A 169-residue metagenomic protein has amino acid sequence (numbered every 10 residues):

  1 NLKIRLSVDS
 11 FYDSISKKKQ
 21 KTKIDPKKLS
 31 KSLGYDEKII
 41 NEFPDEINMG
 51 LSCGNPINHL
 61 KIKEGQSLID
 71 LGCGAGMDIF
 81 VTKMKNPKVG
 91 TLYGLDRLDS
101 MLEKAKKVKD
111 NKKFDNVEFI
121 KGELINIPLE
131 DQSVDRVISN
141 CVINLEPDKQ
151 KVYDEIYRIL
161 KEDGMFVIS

Functional and structural regions predicted by a protein language model:
N1-S30: N-terminal auxiliary segments of SAM/dcSAM-dependent transferases
K28-S67, V81, K85: Conserved alpha-helix/loop element of class I SAM-dependent methyltransferases that forms part of the SAM/SAH-binding
E64-N126: Class I SAM-dependent methyltransferase SAM/SAH-binding core
T82, C141, I156: Class I S-adenosylmethionine-dependent transferase superfamily signal
N86-P87, L145-P147, L160-E162: Helix-to-beta-strand junctions that scaffold the AdoMet/dcAdoMet cofactor pocket in Class I SAM-dependent enzymes
I125-R136: A short acidic, Gly/Pro-enriched loop at the edge of an enzyme's catalytic core that lines a small-molecule cofactor
D135-D148: A short SAM/SAH-binding and catalytic strip from SAM-dependent methyltransferases
Q150-M165: A short glycine-rich, Lys/Arg-flanked "PGG" loop and its adjoining helix->strand segment in the class I
